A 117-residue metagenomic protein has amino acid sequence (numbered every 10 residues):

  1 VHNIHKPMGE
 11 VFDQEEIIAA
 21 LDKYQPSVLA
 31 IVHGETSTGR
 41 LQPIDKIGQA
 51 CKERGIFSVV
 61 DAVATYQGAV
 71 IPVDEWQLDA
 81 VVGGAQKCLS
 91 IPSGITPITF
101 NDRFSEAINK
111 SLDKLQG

Functional and structural regions predicted by a protein language model:
V1-M8: Active-site cofactor/substrate anionic-group-binding motifs, chiefly glycine- and Lys/Arg-rich phosphate-binding loops
I4, D61, G83-G84, N101: Generic beta-sheet signal
E10-Q67, A80, C88: Active-site phosphate-binding strand-loop segment of PLP-dependent enzymes
Q42-P43, I71-P72, G94-T96: Short amphipathic alpha-helical segments
D45-I47, D74-E75, T99-F100: Short, solvent-exposed amphipathic alpha-helical segments in soluble enzyme and RNA/protein-processing domains
Y66-W76: Glycine-rich, charge-decorated loop segments at or immediately adjacent to ligand/cofactor-binding or catalytic sites
D74-Q86: Conserved active-site segment immediately N-terminal to the catalytic lysine that forms the internal aldimine
Q86-G117: Active-site C-terminal subdomain of aminotransferase-like
